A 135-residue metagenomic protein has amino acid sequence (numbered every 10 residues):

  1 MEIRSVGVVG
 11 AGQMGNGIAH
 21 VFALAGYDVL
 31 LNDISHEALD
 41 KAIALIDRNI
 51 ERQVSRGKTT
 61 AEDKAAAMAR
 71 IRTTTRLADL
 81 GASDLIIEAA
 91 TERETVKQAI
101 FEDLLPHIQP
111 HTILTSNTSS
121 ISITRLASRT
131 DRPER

Functional and structural regions predicted by a protein language model:
M1-N49, R56, H107: NAD(P)+-binding Rossmann beta1-loop-alpha1 motif at the extreme N-terminus of oxidoreductases
R4, A78-G81, S122-A127: Generic, ordered loop/turn and secondary-structure boundary motif
V9, N32, T74, A89 (+1 more regions): Structural motif
D28-D84, R93-T95, A99, T130: Conserved N-terminal Rossmann-fold NAD(P) cofactor-binding segment
A90-R135: Rossmann-like NAD(P)(H) cofactor-binding subdomain of soluble oxidoreductases
